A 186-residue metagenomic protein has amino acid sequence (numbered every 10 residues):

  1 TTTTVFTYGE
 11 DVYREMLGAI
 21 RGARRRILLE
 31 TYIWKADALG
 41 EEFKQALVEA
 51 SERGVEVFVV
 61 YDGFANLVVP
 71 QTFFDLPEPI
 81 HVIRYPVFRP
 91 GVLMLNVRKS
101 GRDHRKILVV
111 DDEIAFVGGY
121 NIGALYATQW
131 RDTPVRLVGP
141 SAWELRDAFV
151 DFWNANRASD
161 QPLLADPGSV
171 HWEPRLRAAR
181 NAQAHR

Functional and structural regions predicted by a protein language model:
T1-R186: Charged, low-complexity intrinsically disordered terminal segments
